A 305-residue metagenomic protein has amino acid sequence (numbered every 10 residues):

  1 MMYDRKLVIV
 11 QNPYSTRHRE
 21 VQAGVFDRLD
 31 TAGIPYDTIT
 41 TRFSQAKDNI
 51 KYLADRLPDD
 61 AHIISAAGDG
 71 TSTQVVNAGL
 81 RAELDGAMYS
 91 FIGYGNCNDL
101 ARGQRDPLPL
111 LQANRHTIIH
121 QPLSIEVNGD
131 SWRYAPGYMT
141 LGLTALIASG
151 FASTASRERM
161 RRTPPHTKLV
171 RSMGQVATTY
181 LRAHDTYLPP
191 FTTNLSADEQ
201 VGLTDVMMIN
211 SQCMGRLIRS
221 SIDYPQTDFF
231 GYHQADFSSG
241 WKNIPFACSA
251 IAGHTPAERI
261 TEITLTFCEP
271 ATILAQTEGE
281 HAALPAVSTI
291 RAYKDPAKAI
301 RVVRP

Functional and structural regions predicted by a protein language model:
M1-A66, T73, N77-L80, L84 (+1 more regions): ATP/NTP phosphate-donor binding region
Q11-P13, T41, Y94, Q234 (+1 more regions): Cofactor-binding loop segments of dinucleotide-utilizing enzymes, especially the Rossmann-like FAD- and NAD(P)+-binding
T16-E20, G215-R216, T272: Short N-terminal binding/cap micro-motifs at the start of the first secondary-structure element
R19, Q74-V76, L100-R102, L146 (+1 more regions): Short glycine-/acidic-enriched loop or helix-start segments at secondary-structure transitions that form or flank
A87-M208: Catalytic core of DAGKc-family lipid kinases
T140, M207-R219, H281: Glycine-rich phosphate/pyrophosphate-binding beta-alpha loops
T144-I147, G202, C213-I218, S238-W241: Short acidic/glycine-rich loop or secondary-structure boundary segments that cap or lie
L195-Q200, R219-P305: ATP/nucleoside-binding phosphotransfer catalytic cores, i.e., glycine-rich phosphate-binding loops
